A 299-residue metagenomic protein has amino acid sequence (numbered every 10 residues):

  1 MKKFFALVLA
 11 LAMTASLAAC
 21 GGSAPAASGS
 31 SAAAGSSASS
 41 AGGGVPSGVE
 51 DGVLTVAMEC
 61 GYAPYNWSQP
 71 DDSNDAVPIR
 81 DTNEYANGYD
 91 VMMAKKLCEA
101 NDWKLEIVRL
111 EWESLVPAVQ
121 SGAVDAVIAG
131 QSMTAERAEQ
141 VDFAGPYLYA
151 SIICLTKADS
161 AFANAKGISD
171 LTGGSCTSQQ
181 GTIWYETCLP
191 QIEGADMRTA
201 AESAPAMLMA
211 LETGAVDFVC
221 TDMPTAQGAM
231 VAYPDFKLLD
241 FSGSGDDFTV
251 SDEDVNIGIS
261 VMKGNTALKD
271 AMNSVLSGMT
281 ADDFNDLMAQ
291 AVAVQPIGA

Functional and structural regions predicted by a protein language model:
L17-S36: Bacterial lipoprotein signal-peptidase II cleavage site
A41-G44, I183-A200, L238, D270-A299: Ligand-binding clefts/hinges and TM-proximal coupling segments of bilobed small-molecule sensing domains
G42-G130: Extracytoplasmic small-molecule ligand-binding "clamshell" domains of the periplasmic binding protein/Venus flytrap
C60-A63, N83-E99, Q131, I153-L208 (+1 more regions): Bilobed "Venus flytrap"/periplasmic-binding protein-like clamshell domains and structurally analogous long
K95, E99, K104-D170, T249-D252: Acidic, polar ligand-binding/catalytic clefts
D102-K104, Q120-A129, G174-C176, E212-T225 (+1 more regions): Alpha-to-beta junction loops
S114, G130-Q140, E186-Q191, D217-E253: A ligand-binding cleft/hinge motif common to bilobed small-molecule-binding domains
I153-N164, G243-V275: A bilobed periplasmic-binding-protein/Venus flytrap-type ligand-binding module shared by bacterial periplasmic
